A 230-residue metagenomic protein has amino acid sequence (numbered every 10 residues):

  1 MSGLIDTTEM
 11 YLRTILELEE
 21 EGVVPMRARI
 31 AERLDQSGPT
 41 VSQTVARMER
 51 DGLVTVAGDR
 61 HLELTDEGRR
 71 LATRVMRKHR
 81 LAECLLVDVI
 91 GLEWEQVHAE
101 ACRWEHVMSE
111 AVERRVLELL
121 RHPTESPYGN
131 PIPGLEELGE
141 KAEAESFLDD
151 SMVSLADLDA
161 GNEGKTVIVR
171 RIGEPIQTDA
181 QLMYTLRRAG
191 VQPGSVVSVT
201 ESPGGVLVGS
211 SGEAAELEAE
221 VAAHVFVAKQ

Functional and structural regions predicted by a protein language model:
M1-D35: Extreme N-terminal segment that seeds HTH/winged-HTH DNA-binding domains in transcriptional regulators
Y11, I30, V41-D51, G194: Basic amphipathic alpha-helical segments that dock to polyanions
R27, V45, E83: Helix-turn-helix DNA-binding elements, focusing on the entry/boundary residues of the two helices that contact DNA
P39, E95: Key DNA-contact positions within bacterial/archaeal DNA-binding proteins
E49-D59: A short, conserved structural fragment
R60-H79: Basic, amphipathic "hinge/linker" alpha-helix immediately C-terminal to the N-terminal HTH DNA-binding motif
H106-A219: Mid-protein regulatory/catalytic core that forms ligand/cofactor-binding pockets and protein-protein interaction
